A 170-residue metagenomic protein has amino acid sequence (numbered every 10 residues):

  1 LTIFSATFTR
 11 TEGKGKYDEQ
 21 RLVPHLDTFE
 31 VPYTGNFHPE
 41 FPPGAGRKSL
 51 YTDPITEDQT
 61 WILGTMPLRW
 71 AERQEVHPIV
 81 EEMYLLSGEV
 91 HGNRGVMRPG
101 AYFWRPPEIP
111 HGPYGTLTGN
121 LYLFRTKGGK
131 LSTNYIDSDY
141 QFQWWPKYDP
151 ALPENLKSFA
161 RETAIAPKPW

Functional and structural regions predicted by a protein language model:
L1-E57, F142, K147-W170: A short, N-terminal "cap"/entry segment at the start of jelly-roll beta-barrel domains of the cupin/DSBH fold
T11-G13, Y33, P42, N93 (+3 more regions): Intrinsically disordered, low-complexity segments enriched in small/polar residues
P42-V76, H91, V96, P106-P110: Conserved short histidine dyad/triad with adjacent acidic residue
V80: Alpha/beta-hydrolase fold active-site loops
S87-G88: Glycine-centered positions in the ABC transporter ATPase nucleotide-binding domain
V96, P107-D137: Ligand-binding loop in jelly-roll beta-barrel domains
